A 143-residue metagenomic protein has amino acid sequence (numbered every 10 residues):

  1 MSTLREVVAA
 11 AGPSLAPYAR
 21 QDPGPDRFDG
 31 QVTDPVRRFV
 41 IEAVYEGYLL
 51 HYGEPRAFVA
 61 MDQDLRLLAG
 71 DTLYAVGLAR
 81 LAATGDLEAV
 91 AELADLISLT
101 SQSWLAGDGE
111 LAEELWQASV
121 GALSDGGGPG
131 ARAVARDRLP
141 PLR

Functional and structural regions predicted by a protein language model:
M1-R143: All-alpha prenyltransferase/terpene-synthase fold signal
